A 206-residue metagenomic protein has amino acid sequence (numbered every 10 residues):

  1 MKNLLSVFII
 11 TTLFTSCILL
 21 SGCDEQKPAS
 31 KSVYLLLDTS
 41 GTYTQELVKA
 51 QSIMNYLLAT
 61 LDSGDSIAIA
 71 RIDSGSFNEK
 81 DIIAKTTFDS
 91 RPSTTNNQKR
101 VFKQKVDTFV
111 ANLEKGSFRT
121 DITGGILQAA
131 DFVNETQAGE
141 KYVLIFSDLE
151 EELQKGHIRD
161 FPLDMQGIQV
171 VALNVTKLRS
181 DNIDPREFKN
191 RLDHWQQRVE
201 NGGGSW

Functional and structural regions predicted by a protein language model:
M1-I10: Bacterial N-terminal signal peptides that target proteins for export
L19-G22: C-terminal motif of bacterial Sec signal peptides marking the signal peptidase cleavage site
A29-S90, Y142-L144: Von Willebrand factor
S30-G41, Q104-A111, L173-R179: Acidic/histidine-rich, surface-exposed loop or edge segments in extracytoplasmic proteins
K31, E114-G167: Exposed acidic/Ser/Thr-rich ligand/metal-binding surfaces
N55-S63, A130-A138, E151, E200 (+1 more regions): Sec-exported extracytoplasmic/periplasmic mature domains
D89-E140, T176-L178: Von Willebrand factor
E150-H194: VWA/integrin I-like adhesion module and closely mimicked acidic/polar interface patches used
